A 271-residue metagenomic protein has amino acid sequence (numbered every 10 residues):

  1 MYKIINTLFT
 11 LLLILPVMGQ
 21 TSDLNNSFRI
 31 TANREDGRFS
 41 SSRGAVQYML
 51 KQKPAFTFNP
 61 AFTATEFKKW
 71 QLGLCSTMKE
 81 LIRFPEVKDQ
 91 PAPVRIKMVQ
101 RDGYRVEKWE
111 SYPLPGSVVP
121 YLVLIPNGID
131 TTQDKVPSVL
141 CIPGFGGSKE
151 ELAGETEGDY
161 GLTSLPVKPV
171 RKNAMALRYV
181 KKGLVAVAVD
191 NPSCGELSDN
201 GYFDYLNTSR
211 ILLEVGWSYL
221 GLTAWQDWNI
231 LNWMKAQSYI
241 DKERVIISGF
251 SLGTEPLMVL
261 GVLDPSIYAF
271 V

Functional and structural regions predicted by a protein language model:
Y2-T10: Sec-dependent signal peptide recognition, specifically the positively charged N-region followed immediately by
I14-P16: N-terminal signal peptide c-region/cleavage motif recognized by signal peptidases
G19-Y104: N-terminal targeting or regulatory segments adjacent to alpha/beta-hydrolase or S9 domains
E80-S138: N-terminal cap/lid segment of alpha/beta-hydrolase-fold proteins
S111-P115, I125-G128, P143-G146, S193 (+1 more regions): Short, flexible loop/turn elements at secondary-structure junctions
Q133, C141, I267-V271: Extended hydrophobic/aromatic segments used for targeting, binding, or gating
D134-K135, L140-L231, K235-A236: Cap/lid segment of the alpha/beta-hydrolase catalytic domain
N229-V271: Primarily recognizes the serine-hydrolase "nucleophile elbow" in alpha/beta-hydrolase and SGNH/GDSL folds
